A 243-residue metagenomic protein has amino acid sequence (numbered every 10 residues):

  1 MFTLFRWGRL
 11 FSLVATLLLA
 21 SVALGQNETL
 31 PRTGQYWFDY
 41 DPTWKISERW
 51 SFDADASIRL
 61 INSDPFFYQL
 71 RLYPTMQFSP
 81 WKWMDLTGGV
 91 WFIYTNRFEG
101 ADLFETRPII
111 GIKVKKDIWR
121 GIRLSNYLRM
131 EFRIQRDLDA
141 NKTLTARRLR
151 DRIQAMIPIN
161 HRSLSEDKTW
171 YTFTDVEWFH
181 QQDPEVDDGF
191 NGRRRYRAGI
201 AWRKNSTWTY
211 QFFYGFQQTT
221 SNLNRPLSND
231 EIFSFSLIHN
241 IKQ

Functional and structural regions predicted by a protein language model:
A20-V22: N-terminal signal peptide c-region/cleavage motif recognized by signal peptidases
N27-G89: Start-of-domain marker
R32-Y36, Y68-L70, F104-P108, T143-D151 (+2 more regions): Residues that define the transmembrane beta-barrel architecture of outer-membrane proteins
W44, F78, V114-K116, I157-I159 (+2 more regions): Residue-level signature of outer-membrane beta-barrel architecture
I46-R49, W83, D117-L124, I159-W170 (+2 more regions): Short loop/turn motifs that connect adjacent beta-strands in outer-membrane beta-barrel proteins
F52-A54, M84-G88, I122-L128, L149 (+3 more regions): Transmembrane beta-strands of outer-membrane beta-barrel proteins
A56-N62, V90-N96, K116, M130-I134 (+4 more regions): Transmembrane beta-strands of outer-membrane beta-barrel pores
I112, A155-I157, N229-Q243: Outer-membrane beta-barrel "beta-signal"
